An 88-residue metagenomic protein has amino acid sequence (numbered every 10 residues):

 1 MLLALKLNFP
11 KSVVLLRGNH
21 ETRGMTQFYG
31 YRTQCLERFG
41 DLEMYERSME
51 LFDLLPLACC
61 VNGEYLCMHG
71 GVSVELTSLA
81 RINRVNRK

Functional and structural regions predicted by a protein language model:
M1-K88: Feature recognizes metal-dependent phosphohydrolase scaffolds
